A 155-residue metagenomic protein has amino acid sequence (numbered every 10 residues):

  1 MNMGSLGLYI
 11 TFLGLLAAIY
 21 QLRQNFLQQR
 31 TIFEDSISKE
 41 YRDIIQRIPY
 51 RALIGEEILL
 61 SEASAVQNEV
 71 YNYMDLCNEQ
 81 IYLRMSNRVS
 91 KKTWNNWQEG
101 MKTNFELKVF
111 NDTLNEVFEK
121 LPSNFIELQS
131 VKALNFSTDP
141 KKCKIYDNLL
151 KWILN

Functional and structural regions predicted by a protein language model:
M1-Q67: Membrane-proximal alpha-helical anchors
E62-N155: An amphipathic alpha-helical interaction surface
